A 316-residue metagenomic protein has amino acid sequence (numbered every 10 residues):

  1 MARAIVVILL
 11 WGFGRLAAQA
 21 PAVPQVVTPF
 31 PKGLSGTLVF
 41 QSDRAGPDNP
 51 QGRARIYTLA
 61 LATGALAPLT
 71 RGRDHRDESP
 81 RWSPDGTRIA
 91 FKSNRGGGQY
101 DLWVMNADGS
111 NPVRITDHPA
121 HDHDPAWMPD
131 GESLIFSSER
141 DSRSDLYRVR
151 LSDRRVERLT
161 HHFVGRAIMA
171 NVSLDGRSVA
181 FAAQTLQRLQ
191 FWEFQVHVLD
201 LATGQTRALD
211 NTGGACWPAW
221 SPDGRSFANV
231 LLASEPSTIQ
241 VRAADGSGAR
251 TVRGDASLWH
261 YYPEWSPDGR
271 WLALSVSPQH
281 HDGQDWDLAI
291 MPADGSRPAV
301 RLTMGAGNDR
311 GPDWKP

Functional and structural regions predicted by a protein language model:
A2-V7: Sec-dependent signal peptide recognition, specifically the positively charged N-region followed immediately by
L9-A18: Hydrophobic h-region of N-terminal signal peptides that target proteins for export in Gram-negative bacteria
Q19-P316: Sequence signature of WD/YWTD-type beta-propeller architectures
